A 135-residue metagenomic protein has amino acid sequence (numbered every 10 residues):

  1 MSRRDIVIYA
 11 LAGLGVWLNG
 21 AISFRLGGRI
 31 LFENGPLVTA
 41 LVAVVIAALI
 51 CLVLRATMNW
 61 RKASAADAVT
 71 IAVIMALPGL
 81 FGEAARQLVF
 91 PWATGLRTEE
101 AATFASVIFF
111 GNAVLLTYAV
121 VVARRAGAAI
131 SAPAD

Functional and structural regions predicted by a protein language model:
M1-D135: Juxtamembrane/disordered regions of integral membrane proteins
